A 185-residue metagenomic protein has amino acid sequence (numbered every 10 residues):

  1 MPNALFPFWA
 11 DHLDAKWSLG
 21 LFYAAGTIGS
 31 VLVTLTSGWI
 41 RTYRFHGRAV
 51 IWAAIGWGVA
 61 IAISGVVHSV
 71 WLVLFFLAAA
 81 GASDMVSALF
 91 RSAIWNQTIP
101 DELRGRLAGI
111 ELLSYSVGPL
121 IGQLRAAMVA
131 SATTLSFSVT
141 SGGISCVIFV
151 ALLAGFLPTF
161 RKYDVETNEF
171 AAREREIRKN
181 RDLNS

Functional and structural regions predicted by a protein language model:
N3-S185: C-terminal transmembrane bundle of multi-pass solute transporters/carriers
